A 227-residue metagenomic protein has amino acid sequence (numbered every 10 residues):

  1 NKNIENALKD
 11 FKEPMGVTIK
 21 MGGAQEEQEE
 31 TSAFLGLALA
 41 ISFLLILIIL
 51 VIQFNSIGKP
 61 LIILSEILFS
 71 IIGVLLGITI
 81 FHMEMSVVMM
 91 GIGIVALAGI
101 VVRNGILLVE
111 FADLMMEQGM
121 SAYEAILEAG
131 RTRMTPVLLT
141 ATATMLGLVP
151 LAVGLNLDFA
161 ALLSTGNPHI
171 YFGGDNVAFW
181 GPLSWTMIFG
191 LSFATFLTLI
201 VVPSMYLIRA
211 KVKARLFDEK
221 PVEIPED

Functional and structural regions predicted by a protein language model:
N1-V212: C-terminal transmembrane helical bundles of large multi-pass transporters and their helix-start/helix-kink determinants
I208-I224: Membrane-proximal cytoplasmic C-terminal regulatory module of class A 7TM GPCRs
